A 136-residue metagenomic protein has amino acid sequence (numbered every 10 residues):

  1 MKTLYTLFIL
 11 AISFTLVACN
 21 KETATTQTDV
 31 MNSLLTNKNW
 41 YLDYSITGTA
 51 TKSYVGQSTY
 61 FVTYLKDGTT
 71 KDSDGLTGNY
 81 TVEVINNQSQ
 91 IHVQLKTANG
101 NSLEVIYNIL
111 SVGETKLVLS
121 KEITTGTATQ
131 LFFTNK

Functional and structural regions predicted by a protein language model:
M1-Y5, N20-K21: Positively charged n-region of N-terminal signal peptides that target proteins for export
L4-I12: Sec-dependent signal peptide hydrophobic core
T15-A18: C-terminal motif of bacterial Sec signal peptides marking the signal peptidase cleavage site
N20-N79, I85-K136: Lipid interaction determinants
